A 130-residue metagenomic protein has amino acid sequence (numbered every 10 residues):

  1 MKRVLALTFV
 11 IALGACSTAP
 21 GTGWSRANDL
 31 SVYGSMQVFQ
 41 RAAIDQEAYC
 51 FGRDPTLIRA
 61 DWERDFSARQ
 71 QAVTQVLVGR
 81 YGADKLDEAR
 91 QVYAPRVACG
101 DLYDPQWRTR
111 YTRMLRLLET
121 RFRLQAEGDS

Functional and structural regions predicted by a protein language model:
M1-T18: Sec-dependent bacterial lipoprotein signal peptides
K2, L30-F39, G79-A89: Short, intrinsically disordered, charge-biased short linear motifs at domain edges
G14, A48, G52, P95-V97: Extracellular secreted precursors and ectodomains with disulfide-bonded cysteine-rich loops/domains
A15-V32: Bacterial Sec signal peptide processing site at the extreme N-terminus
G34-D65: Post-signal-peptide N-terminal segment of Sec-exported extracytoplasmic proteins
R59-S130: Compact alpha-helical subdomains of small soluble proteins
